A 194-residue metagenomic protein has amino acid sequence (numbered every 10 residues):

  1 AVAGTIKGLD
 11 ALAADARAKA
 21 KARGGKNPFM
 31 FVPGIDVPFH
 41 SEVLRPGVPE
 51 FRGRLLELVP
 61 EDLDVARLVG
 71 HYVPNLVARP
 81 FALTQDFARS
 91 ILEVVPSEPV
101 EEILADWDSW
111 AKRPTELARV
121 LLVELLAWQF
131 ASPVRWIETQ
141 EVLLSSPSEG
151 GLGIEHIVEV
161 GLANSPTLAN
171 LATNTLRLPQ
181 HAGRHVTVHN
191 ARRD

Functional and structural regions predicted by a protein language model:
A1-D194: Acyl-group transfer acyltransferase/transacylase scaffold of fatty acid/polyketide systems
